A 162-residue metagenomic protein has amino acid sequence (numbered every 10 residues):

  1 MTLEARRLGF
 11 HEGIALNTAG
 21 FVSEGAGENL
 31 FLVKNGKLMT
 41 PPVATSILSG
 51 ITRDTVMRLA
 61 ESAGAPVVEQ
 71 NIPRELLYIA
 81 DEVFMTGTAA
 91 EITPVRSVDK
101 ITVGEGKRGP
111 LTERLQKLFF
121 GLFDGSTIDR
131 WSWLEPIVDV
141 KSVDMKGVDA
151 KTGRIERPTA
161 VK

Functional and structural regions predicted by a protein language model:
M1-K162: Helix-start/capping segments and mature chain N-termini
